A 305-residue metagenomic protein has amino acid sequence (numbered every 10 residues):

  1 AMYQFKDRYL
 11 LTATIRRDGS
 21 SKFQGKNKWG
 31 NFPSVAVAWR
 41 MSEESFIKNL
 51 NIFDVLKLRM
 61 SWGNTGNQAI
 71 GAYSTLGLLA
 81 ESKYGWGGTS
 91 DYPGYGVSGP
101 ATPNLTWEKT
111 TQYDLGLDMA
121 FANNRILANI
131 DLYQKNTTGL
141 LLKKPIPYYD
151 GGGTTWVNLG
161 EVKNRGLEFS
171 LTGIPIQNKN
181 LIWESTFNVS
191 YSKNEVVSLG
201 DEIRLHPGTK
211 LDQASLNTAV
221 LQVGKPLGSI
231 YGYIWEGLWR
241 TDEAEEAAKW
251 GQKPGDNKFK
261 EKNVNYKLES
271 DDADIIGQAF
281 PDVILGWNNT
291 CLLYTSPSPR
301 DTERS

Functional and structural regions predicted by a protein language model:
A1-L221, C291: Extracellular/periplasmic, surface-exposed regions of secreted and cell-surface proteins
F23, G277, N288: Conserved aromatic-histidine-acidic binding/catalytic patches
Y95, A279-F280: A conditional alpha-helix N-cap/helix-loop micro-motif detector
A120, S170, A244, K258 (+1 more regions): Intrinsically disordered, low-complexity regions of eukaryotic proteins
V157, I174-A279: Conserved small-residue
I284-L292: Conserved SET/PR-domain catalytic core that frames the SAM/AdoMet-binding pocket
Y294-E303: Conserved small/polar residues in nucleotide/adenosyl-binding loops
